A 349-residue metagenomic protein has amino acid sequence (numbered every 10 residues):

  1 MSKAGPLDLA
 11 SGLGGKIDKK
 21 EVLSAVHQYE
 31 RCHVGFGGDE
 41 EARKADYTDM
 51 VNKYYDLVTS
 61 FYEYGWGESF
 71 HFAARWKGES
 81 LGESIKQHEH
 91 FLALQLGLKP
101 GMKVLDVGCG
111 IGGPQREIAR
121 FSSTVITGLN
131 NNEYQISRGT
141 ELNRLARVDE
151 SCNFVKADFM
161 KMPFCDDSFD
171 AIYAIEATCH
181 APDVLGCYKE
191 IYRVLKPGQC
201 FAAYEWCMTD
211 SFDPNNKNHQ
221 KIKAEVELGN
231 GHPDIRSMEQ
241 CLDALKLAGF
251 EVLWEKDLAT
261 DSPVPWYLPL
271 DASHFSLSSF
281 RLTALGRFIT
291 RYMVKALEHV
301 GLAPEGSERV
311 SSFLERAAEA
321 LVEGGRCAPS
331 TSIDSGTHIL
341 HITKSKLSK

Functional and structural regions predicted by a protein language model:
S2-Y64: N-terminal auxiliary segments of SAM/dcSAM-dependent transferases
E68-S69, A74-M102: Conserved alpha-helix/loop element of class I SAM-dependent methyltransferases that forms part of the SAM/SAH-binding
K103-L105, P114-K161: Class I SAM-dependent methyltransferase SAM/SAH-binding core
G110: Conserved glycine-rich SAM-binding loop
M160-A171: A short acidic, Gly/Pro-enriched loop at the edge of an enzyme's catalytic core that lines a small-molecule cofactor
D170-D183: A short SAM/SAH-binding and catalytic strip from SAM-dependent methyltransferases
L185-C200: A short glycine-rich, Lys/Arg-flanked "PGG" loop and its adjoining helix->strand segment in the class I
C207, P214-G336, H341-K346: Substrate-binding/catalytic lobe of Class I Rossmann-like enzymes that use SAM or dcSAM, i.e., the mid-to-C-terminal
